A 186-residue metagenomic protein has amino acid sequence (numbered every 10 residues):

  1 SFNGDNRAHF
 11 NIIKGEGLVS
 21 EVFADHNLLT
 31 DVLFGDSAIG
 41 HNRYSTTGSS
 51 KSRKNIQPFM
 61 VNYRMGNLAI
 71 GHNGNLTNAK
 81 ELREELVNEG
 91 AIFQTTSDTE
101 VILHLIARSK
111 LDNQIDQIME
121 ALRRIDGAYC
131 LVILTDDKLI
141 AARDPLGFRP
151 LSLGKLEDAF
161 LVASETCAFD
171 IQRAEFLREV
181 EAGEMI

Functional and structural regions predicted by a protein language model:
S1-A182: Conserved short alpha-helical segments that host acidic/polar catalytic motifs at enzyme active sites
I186: Segments that shape or occlude catalytic/ligand-binding pockets
